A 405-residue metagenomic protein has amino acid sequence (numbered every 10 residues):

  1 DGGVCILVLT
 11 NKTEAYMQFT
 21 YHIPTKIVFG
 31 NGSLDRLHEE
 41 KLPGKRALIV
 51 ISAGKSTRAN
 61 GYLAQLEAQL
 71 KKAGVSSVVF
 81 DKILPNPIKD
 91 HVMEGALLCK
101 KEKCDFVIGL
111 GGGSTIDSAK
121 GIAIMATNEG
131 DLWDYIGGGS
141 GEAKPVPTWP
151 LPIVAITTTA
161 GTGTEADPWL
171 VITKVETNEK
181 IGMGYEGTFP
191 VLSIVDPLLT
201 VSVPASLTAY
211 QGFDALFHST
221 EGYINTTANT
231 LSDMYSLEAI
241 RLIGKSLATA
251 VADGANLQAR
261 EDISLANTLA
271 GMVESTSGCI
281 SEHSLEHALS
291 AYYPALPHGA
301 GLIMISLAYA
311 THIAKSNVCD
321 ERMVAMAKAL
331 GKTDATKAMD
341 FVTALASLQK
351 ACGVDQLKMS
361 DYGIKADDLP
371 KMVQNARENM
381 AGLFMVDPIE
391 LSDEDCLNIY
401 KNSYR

Functional and structural regions predicted by a protein language model:
V8-L9, Y16-F106, M359: ATP/NTP phosphate-donor binding region
N11, A327-R405: C-terminal charged capping/lid subdomain of soluble metabolic enzymes
T25, N128-A228, E321: A glycine/threonine-rich phosphate-anchoring loop and its flanking beta-alpha core in nucleotide/phosphate-binding
E94-A96, T115-E129, A166-D167: Short Gly/Thr/Asp-enriched flexible loops that form oxyanion-binding sites at enzyme active sites
C104-I122, T158-T164, A295-L296: Glycine/serine-rich anion-binding loops at beta->alpha junctions that coordinate negatively charged ligand groups
G222-A344: Active-site segments that bind and position negatively charged phosphate/pyrophosphate groups
